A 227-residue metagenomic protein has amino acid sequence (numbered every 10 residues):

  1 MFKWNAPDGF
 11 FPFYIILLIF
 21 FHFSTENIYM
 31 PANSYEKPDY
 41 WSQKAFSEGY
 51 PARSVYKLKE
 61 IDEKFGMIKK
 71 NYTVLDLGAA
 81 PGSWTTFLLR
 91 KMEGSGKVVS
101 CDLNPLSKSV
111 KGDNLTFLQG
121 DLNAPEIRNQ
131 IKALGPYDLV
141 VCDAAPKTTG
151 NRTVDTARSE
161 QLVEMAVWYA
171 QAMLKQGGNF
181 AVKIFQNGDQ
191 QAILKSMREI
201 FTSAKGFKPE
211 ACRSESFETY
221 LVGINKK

Functional and structural regions predicted by a protein language model:
Y29-K69: Class I SAM-dependent methyltransferase Rossmann-like catalytic core, especially the SAM/SAH-binding loop
N71-A80: Conserved class I S-adenosyl-L-methionine
Y72, G96, G178: Glycine-centered, small-residue-biased loops immediately flanking beta-strands in adenine/cofactor-binding cores
P81-E93: Conserved SAM-binding loop of SAM-dependent methyltransferases across substrates and taxa, primarily the Class I
K97-D102: Conserved SAM-binding motif I beta-strand of class I
N104-P136, K147: S-adenosyl-L-methionine
G120-L122, G135-G177, A181, G188-Q191: Mobile active-site "lid"/loop adjacent to the S-adenosyl-L-methionine
Q186-K227: Class I S-adenosyl-L-methionine
